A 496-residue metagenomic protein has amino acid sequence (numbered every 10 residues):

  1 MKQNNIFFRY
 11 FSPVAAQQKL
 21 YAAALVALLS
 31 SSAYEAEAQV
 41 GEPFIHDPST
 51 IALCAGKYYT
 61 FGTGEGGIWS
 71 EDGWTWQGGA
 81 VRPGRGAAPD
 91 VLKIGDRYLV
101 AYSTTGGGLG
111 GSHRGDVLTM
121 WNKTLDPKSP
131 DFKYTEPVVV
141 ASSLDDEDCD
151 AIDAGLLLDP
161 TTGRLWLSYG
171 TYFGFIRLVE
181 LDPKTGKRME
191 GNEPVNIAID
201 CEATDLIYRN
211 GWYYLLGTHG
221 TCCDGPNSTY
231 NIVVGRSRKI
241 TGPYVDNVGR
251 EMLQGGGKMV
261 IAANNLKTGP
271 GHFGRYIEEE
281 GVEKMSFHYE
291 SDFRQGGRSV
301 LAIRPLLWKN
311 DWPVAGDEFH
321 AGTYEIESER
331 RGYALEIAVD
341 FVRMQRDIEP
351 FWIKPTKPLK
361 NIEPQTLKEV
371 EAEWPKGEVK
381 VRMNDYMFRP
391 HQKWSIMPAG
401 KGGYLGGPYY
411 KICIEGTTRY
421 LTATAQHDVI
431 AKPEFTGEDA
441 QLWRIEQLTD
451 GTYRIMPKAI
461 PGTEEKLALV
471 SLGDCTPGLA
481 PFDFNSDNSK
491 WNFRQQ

Functional and structural regions predicted by a protein language model:
M1, A36-E349, K354-K368, D385-G403 (+4 more regions): Carbohydrate-active catalytic/glycan-binding domains of CAZyme proteins, especially the secreted or lumenal ectodomains
Q3-A22: Bacterial N-terminal signal peptides that target proteins for export
P13-A15, S31-E35: Glycine-centered signal
K19-S32: Bacterial N-terminal signal peptides
H288-E290, G473-A480: Low-complexity, intrinsically disordered Gly/Pro/Thr-rich segments
E329-V342, E415-D428, A459-C475: Extracellular/lumenal glycan-associated surfaces
P350-F351, E378-D385, V429-E434, A480-P481: Aromatic-rich beta-strand patches that line glycan-recognition/binding surfaces of extracellular proteins
K411-E415, R419-T422, I430-F435, Q441 (+1 more regions): Cationic, beta-structured binding surfaces that engage anionic biopolymers and membranes
